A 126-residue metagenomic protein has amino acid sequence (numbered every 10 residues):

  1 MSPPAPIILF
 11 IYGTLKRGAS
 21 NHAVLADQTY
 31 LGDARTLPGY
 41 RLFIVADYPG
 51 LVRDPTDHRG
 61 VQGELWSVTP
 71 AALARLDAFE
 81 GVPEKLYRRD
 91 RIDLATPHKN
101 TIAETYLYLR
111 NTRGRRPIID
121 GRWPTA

Functional and structural regions predicted by a protein language model:
S2-A126: Glycine-aromatic micro-motifs
